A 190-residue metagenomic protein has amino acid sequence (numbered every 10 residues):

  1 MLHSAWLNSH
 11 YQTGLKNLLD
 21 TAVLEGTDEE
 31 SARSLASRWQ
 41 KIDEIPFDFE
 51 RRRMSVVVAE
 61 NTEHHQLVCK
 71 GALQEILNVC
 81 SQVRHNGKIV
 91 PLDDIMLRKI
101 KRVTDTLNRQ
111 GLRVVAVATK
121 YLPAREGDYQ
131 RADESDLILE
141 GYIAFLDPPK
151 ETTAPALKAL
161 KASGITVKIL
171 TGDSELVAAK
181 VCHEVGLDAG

Functional and structural regions predicted by a protein language model:
M1-L139, F145, K158-A159, V167-L187: Cytosolic catalytic regions of ATP/NTP-dependent phosphoryl-transfer enzymes
P149-A159: The conserved cystathionine-beta-synthase
S163: Glycine-rich, often acidic-flanked micro-motifs that create phosphate/phosphodiester-binding or positioning elements
